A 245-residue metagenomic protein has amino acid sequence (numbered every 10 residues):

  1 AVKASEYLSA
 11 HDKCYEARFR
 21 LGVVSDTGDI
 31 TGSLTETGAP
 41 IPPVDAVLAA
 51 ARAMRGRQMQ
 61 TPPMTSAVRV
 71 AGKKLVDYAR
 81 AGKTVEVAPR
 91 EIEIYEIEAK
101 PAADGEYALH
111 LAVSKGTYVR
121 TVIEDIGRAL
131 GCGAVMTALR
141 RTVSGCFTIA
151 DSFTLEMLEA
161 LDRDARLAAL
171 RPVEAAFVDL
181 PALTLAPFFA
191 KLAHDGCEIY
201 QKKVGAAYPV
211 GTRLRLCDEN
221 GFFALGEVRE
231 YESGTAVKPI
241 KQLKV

Functional and structural regions predicted by a protein language model:
V2-E159, Y231-A236, Q242-V245: Non-catalytic RNA-recognition surface used by pseudouridine synthases
H11, A129, G133-V245: Accessory RNA 3′-end/elbow-binding domains used by RNA modification enzymes
